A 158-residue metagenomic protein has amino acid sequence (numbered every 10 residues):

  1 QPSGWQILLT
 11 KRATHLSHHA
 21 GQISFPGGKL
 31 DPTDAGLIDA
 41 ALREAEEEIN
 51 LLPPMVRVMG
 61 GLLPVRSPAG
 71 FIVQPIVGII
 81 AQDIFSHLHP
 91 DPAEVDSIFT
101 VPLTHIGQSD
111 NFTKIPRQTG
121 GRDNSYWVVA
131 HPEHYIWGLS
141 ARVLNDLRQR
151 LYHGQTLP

Functional and structural regions predicted by a protein language model:
Q1-F25: N-terminal strand-loop-strand
S3-K11, S86-H89, W137-G138: Short, well-ordered strand-loop elements centered on a beta-strand within folded domains, enriched for acidic residues
H15, K29-I136, N145-D146, R150-P158: Unchanged
Q22, G28-K29, L139: Gly/Ser/Thr-rich helix-start
